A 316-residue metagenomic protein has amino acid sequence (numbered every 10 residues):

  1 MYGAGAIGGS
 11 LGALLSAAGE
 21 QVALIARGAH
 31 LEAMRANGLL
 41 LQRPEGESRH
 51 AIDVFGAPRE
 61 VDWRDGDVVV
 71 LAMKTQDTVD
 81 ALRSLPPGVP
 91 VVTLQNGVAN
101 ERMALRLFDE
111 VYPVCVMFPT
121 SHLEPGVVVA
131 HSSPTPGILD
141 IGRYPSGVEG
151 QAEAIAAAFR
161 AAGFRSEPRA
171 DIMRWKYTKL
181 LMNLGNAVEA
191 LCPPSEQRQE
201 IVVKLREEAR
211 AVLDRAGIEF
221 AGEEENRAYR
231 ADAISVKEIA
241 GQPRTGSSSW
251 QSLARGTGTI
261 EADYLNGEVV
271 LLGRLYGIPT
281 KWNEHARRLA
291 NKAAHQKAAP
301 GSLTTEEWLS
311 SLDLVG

Functional and structural regions predicted by a protein language model:
M1-E47: NAD(P)+-binding Rossmann beta1-loop-alpha1 motif at the extreme N-terminus of oxidoreductases
S16, L105, R160, D214 (+1 more regions): Anion (oxyanion) recognition and catalysis
E20, L39, V89, D109 (+2 more regions): Short phosphate-binding/catalytic loops that engage adenosine nucleotides
G46-V128: Rossmann-like NAD(P)(H) cofactor-binding subdomain of soluble oxidoreductases
N96-T178, G185: Rossmann-fold dinucleotide-binding core
M173-V212, K237-G241, T245: Active-site-proximal catalytic alpha-helix in oxidoreductases
V203-G316: NAD(P)-dependent Rossmann-like dehydrogenase/reductase catalytic/cofactor-binding core
